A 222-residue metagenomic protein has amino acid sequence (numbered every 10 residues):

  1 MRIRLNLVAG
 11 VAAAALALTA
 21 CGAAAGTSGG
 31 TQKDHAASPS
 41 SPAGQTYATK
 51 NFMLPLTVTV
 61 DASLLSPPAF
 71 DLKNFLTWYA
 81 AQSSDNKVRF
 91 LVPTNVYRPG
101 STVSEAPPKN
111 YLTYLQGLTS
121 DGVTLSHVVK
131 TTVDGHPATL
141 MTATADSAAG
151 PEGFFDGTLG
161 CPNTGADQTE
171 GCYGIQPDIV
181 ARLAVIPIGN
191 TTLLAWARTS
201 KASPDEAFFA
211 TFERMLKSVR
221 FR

Functional and structural regions predicted by a protein language model:
R2-R89, Y173-D178, I186-R222: N-terminal targeting sequences that direct proteins away from the cytosol to non-cytosolic compartments
C21, D71-L76, T94-V103, A149-A166 (+1 more regions): Functionally engaged cysteine thiol sites
S63, N95-Y97, H136, D146-A148 (+2 more regions): Generic structural motif
N74-Y79, F90, P108-L118, K130-T131 (+1 more regions): Mature, folded catalytic cores of secreted/periplasmic enzymes
Y79-K109, L140, T144-A145: A short acidic-to-branched-hydrophobic micro-motif
G100-T102, H127-K130, T199-E206: Second-shell loop/turn segments in exported
V103-A106, T139, G153-T158, A207-F212: Surface-exposed beta-strand edges and their flanking turn/coil or helix-capping segments
L112-A184: Signature of long, low-cysteine stretches enriched in small and polar/charged residues
